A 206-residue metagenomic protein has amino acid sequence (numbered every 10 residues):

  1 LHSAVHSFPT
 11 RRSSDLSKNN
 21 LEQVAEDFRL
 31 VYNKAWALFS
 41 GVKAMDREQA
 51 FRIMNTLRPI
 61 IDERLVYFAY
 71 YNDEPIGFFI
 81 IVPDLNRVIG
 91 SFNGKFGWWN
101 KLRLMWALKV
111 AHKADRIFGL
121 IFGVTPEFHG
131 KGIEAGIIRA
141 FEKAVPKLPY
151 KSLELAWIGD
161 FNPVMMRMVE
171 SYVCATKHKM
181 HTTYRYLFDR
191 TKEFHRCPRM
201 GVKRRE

Functional and structural regions predicted by a protein language model:
L1-S13: Short, small-residue-biased leader/transition segments that mark boundaries at the very start of proteins
R12-G123: A conserved beta-strand-loop-helix scaffold within acyl/acetyltransferase catalytic domains
D115-I117, V145-G159: Conserved GNAT acetyl-CoA-binding A-motif
R116-V124, H129-V145, S171: Conserved acetyl-CoA-binding loop-helix of GNAT-fold acetyltransferases
V124-H129, E154-M165, F188: Conserved beta-strand-loop-alpha-helix junction that forms the acyl-donor binding cleft
K143-K147, M168-M180: Conserved acetyl-CoA-binding loop of GNAT-fold acetyltransferases
A156, A175-D189: Conserved catalytic-core motifs of GNAT/GCN5-like acyltransferases
D189-E206: C-terminal region signature
